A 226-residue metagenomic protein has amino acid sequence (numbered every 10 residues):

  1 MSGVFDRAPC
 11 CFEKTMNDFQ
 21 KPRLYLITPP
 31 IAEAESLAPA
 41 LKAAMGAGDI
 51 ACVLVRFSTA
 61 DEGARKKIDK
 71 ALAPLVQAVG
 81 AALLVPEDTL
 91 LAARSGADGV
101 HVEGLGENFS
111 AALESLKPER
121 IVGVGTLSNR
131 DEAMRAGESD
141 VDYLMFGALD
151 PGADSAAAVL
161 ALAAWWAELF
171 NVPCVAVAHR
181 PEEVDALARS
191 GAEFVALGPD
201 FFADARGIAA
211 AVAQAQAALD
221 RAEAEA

Functional and structural regions predicted by a protein language model:
F5, P9-H101, G106, S115-D142 (+4 more regions): Conserved N-terminal beta1-alpha1 strand-loop-helix module at the mouth
G104-S110, A148-L169: Flexible, gly/pro- and Lys/Arg-enriched active-site loops
A148, H179, P199: Short Ser/Thr-rich beta->loop micro-motif in glycosyltransferases that lines and helps position the nucleotide-sugar
A164-H179, V195: Catalytic-face loop-and-helix region of soluble metabolic enzyme cores
G191-F201: Short helix/strand-capping connector loops at secondary-structure junctions
